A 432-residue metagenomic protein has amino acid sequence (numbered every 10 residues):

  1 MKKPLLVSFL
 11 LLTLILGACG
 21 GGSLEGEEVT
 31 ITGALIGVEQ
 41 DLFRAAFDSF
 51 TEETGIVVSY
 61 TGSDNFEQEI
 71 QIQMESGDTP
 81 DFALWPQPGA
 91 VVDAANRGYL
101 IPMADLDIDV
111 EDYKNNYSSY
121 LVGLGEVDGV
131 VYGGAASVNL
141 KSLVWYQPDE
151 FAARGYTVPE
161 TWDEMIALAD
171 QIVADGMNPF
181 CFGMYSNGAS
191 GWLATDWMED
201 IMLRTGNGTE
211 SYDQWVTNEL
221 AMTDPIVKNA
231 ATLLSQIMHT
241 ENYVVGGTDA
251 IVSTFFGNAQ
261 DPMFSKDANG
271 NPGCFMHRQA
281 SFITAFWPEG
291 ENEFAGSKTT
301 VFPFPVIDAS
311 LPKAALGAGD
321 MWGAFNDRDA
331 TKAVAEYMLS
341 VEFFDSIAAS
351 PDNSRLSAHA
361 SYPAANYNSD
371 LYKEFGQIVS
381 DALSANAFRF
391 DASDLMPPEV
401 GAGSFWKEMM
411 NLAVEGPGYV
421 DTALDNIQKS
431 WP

Functional and structural regions predicted by a protein language model:
C19-Y99, D107-N115, G129, V158 (+3 more regions): Conserved N-terminal structural module of periplasmic/extracytoplasmic solute-binding proteins
D48, E75, A153, E289-R355: Extracytoplasmic/periplasmic substrate-recognition and gating elements
E67-Q68, M184-S186, N207-G290: Extracytoplasmic ligand-binding clamshell segments of periplasmic binding protein
I72-M74, P80-D81, D112-D149, N178-P179 (+3 more regions): A structural signal for short loop-to-beta-strand junctions that line the ligand-binding cleft of periplasmic/secreted
P88-S142, I166, I172, L193 (+1 more regions): Hinge/lid segment of periplasmic solute-binding proteins
A104-Y117, M184, L203-N229, G290-F294 (+1 more regions): Short, solvent-exposed loop/beta-turn-alpha elements that line the ligand-binding surface or hinge of extracytoplasmic
V130-A136, I166-L220: Extracytoplasmic/periplasmic solute-binding protein
S354-S361, K373-P432: C-terminal capping/gating helix-and-loop segments adjacent to ligand/active sites or protein-protein/ligand interfaces
